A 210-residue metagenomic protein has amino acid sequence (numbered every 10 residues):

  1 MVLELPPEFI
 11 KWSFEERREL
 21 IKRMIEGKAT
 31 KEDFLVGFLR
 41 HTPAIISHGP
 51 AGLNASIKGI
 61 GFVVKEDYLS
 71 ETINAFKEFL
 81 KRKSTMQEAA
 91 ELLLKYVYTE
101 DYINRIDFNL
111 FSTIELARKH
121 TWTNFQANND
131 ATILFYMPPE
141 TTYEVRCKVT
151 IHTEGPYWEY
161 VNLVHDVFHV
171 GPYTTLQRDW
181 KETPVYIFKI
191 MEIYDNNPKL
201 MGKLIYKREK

Functional and structural regions predicted by a protein language model:
M1-K210: Binding-site signature for planar aromatic cofactors or substrates
